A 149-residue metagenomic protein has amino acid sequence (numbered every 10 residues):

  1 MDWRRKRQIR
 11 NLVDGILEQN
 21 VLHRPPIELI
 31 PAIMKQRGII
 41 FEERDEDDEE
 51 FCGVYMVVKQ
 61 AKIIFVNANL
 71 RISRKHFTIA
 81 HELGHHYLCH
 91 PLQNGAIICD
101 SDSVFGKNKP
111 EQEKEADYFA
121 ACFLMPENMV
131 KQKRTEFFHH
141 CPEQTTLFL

Functional and structural regions predicted by a protein language model:
M1-L149: Active-site hotspot residues in diverse enzymes, especially metal/ion-binding acidic/histidine motifs
